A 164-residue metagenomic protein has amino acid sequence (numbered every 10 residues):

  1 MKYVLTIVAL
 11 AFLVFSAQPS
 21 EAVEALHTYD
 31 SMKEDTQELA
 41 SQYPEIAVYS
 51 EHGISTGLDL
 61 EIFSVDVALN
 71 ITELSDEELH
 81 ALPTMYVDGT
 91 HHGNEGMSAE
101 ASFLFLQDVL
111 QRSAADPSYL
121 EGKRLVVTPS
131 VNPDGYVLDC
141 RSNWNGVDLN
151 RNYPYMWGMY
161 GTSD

Functional and structural regions predicted by a protein language model:
M1-A22: Secretory targeting signatures
V14-Q18, L39, Y136: Intrinsically disordered low-complexity regions specifically enriched for long asparagine
P19-F63: Short glycine- and acidic-rich boundary segments immediately preceding or forming the N-terminal edge of structured
P44, E73, D116-P117: Short, flexible coil/linker elements and helix-boundary hinge sites characteristic of intrinsically disordered
S55, L69-I71, D134, M156: Residue-level detector of flexible, active-site-proximal loop/helix-junction positions within diverse enzyme catalytic
S64-H80, T90: Short beta-strand-to-loop junctions in surface cap/lid or active-site-entrance loops
E78-H91, G96-D164: Active-site/substrate-binding loop(s) of hydrolase catalytic cores
